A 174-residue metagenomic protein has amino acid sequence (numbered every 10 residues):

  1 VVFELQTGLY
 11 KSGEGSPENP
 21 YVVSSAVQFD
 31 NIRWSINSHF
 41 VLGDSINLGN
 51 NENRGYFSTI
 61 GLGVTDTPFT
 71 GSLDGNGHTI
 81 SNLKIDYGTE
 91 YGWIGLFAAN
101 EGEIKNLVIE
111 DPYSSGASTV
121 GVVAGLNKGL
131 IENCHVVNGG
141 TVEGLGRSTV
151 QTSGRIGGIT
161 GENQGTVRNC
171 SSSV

Functional and structural regions predicted by a protein language model:
V2-V174: Surface-exposed repetitive/solenoidal architectures
